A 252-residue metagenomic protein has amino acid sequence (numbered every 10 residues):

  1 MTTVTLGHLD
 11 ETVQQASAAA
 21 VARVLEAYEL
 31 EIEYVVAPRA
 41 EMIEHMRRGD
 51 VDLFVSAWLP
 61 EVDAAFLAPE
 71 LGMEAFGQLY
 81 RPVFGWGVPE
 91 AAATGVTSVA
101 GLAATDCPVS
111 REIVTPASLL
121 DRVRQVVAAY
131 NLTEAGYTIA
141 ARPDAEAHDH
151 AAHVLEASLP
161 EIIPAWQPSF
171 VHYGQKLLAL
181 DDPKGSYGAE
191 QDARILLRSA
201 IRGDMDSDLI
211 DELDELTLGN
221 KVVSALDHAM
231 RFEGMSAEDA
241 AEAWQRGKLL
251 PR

Functional and structural regions predicted by a protein language model:
M1-V13, L30-V35, S110-V114, L213: Short, well-ordered beta-strand elements
T2, A145-E156, P164-A165, D192 (+1 more regions): An extracytoplasmic/periplasmic, membrane-proximal ligand-sensing/linker region
D10-T12, E33-R47, T138-H150: Short helix-initiation/N-cap motifs at beta->coil->alpha
A20-Y28, D106-A140, A243-R246: Ligand-binding cleft/hinge of the Venus flytrap
V55-P69, H153-L178: A ligand-binding cleft/hinge motif common to bilobed small-molecule-binding domains
G72-L120: A conserved helix-loop-strand patch within extracytoplasmic ligand-binding domains of the periplasmic binding
G72-L79, P164-Q167, Y173-A189: Short beta-strand->loop
V83-T94, Q191-M205: A bilobed periplasmic-binding-protein/Venus flytrap-type ligand-binding module shared by bacterial periplasmic
